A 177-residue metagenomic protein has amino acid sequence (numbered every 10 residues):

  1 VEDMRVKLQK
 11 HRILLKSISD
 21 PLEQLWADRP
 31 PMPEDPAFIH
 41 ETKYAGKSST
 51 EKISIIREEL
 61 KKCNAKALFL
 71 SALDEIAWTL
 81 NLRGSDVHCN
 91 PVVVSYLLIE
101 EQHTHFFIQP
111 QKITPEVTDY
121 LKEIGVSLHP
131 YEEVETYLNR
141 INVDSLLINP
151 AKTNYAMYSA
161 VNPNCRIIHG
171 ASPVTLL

Functional and structural regions predicted by a protein language model:
V1-V94, I99-F107, H129-L177: Flexible, acidic/His-enriched mid-domain "rim/lid" segments that flank
K112-E116, Y120-Y137: Nucleic-acid-processing active sites and adjacent nucleic-acid-binding tracks, predominantly divalent metal-dependent
